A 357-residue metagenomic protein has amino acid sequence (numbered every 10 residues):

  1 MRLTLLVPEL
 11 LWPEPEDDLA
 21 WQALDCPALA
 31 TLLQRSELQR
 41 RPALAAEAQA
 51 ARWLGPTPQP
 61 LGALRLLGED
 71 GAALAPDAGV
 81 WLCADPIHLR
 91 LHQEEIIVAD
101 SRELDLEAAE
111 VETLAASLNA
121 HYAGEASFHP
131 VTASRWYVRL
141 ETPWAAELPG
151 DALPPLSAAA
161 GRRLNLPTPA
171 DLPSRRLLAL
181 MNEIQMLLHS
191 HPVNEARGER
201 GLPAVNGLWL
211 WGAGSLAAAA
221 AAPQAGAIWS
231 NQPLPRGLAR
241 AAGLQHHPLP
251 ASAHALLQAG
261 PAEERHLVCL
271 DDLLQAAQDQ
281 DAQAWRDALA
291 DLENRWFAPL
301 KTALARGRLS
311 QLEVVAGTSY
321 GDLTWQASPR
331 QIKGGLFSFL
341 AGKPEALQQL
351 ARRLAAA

Functional and structural regions predicted by a protein language model:
M1-A357: …; additionally, a secondary subgroup of soluble metalloenzymes is captured
